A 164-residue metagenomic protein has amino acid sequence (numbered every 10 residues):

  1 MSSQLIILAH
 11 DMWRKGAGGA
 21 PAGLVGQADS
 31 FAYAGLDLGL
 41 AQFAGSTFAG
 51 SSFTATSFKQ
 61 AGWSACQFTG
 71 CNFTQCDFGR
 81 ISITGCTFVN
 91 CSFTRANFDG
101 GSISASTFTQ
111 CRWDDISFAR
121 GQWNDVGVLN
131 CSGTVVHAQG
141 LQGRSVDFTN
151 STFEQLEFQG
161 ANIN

Functional and structural regions predicted by a protein language model:
S3-Q4, L8-A9, G16-N164: Tandem repeat scaffolds
